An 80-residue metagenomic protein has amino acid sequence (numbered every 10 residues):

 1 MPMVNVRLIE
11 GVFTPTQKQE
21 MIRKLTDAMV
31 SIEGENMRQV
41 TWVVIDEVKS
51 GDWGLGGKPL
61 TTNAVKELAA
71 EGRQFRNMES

Functional and structural regions predicted by a protein language model:
P2-S80: A domain-level signal for the structural core that forms small-molecule/cofactor-binding pockets and catalytic centers
